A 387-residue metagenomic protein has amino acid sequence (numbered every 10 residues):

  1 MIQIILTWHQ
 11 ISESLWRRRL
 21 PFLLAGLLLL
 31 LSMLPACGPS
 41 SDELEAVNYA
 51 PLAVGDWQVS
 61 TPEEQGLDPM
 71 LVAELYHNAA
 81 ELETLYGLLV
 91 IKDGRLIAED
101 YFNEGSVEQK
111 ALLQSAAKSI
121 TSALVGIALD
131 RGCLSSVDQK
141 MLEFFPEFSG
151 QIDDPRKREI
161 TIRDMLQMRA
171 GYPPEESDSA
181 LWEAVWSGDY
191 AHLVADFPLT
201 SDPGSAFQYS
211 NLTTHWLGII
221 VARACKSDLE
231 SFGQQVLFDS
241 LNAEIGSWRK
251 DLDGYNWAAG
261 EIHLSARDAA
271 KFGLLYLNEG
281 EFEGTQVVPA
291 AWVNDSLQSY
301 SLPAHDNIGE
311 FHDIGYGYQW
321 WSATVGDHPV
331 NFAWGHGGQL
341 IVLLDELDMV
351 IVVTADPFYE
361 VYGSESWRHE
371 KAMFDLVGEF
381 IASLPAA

Functional and structural regions predicted by a protein language model:
I2-L23, L27, L31-S106, A111 (+4 more regions): N-terminal leader/targeting segments and the immediately adjacent pre-domain N-terminus
Y76-A80, G126, L142, R163-L166 (+9 more regions): Non-transmembrane alpha-helical segments in soluble domains of secreted/periplasmic/extracellular proteins
G94, A111-V137, M165, L217-V221 (+1 more regions): Active-site SXXK
S106-V107, F197-P203, T213-H215, D251-A258 (+1 more regions): Flexible glycine/proline-enriched surface loops and loop-helix/loop-strand junctions
L112, R131-A170, D196, C225-G260 (+1 more regions): Active-site helix/loop module of the DD-peptidase/beta-lactamase fold, centered on the serine-lysine SxxK catalytic
T213-I220, G260-E281, Q339-D356: Active-site-proximal alpha-helical segments within enzyme catalytic domains
A243-I245, L297-V350: Active-site Gly/Thr loop motif
G335-A387: Structured C-terminal helix/loop/strand segments within mature extracytoplasmic catalytic/sensor domains
